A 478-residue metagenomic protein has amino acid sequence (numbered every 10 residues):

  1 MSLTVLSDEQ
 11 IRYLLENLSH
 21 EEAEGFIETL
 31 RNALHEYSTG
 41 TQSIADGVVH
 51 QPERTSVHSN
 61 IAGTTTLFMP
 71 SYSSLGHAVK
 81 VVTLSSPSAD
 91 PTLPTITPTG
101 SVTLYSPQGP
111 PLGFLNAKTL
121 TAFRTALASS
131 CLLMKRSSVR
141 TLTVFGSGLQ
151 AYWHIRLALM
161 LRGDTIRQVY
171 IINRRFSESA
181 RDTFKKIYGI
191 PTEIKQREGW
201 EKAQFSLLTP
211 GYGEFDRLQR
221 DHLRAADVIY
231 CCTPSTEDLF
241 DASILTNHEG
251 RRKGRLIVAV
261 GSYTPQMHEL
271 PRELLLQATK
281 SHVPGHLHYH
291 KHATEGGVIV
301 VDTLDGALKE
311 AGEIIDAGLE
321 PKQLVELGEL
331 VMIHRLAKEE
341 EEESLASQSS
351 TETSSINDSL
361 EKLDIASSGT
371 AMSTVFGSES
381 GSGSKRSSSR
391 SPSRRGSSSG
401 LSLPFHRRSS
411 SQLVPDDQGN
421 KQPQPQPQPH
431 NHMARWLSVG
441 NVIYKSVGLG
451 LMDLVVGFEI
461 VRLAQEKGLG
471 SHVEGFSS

Functional and structural regions predicted by a protein language model:
M1-L132, S359-L360, T374, L454 (+3 more regions): N-terminal ligand-binding/catalytic initiation module
S2, I11-S19, Y263-S478: Adenosine-phosphate binding glycine-rich loop
E21, G25-E28, G76, L120 (+7 more regions): Conserved active-site and cofactor/substrate-binding residues in soluble primary-metabolism enzymes
R31-T39, M134, S138, M160-G163 (+5 more regions): Generic secondary-structure signature for well-ordered alpha-helical cores
G113-L120, V139, G440-G448: A short glycine/serine-rich beta->alpha loop
S129, R136-R162, R167-E178: Glycine-rich adenosine-cofactor-binding loop
G163-L207: NAD(P)-binding Rossmann-fold cofactor-contacting core
E201-E313: Rossmann-like adenosine-cofactor binding region
